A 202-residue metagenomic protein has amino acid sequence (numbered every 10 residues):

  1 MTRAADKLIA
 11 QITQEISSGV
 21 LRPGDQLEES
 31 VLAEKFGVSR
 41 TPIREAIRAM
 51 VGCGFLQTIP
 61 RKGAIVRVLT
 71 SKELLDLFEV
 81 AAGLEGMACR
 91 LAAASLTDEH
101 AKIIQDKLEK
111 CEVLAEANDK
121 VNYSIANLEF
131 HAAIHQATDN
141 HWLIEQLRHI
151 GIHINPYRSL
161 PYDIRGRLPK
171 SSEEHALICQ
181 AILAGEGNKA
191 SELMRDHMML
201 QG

Functional and structural regions predicted by a protein language model:
M1-A94, Q136, S191, G202: Short linear motifs at protein or domain termini
R3, A101-K102, G166-P169: Short helix-capping and inter-helix turn/linker motifs at the boundaries of alpha-helical repeat units
D6, K72-L75, V121, H141 (+2 more regions): Residues in well-ordered alpha-helical elements
V51-Q57, I150-I152, G166-P169: Mobile beta-alpha loop/short-helix "lid" or hinge segments that flank ligand
L69-L75, C89-T97, L114-N118, T138-D139 (+1 more regions): A ubiquitous short alpha-helical element
D98-S159, E173-L177, A181, K189-L200: Conserved amphipathic alpha-helical segments that form helical-bundle/coiled-coil interaction surfaces
I164-L168, G187-L193: Hydrophobic/aromatic-rich alpha-helical bundle segments in the mid-to-C-terminal region
